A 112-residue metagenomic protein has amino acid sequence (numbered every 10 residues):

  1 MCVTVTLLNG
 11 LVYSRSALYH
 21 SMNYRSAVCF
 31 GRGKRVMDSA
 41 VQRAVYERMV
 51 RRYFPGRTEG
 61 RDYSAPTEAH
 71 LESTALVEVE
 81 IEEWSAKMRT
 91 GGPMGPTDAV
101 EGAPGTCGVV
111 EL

Functional and structural regions predicted by a protein language model:
M1-R48: Short, structured beta-strand-loop surface elements
M37-L112: C-terminal edge-of-domain segments
